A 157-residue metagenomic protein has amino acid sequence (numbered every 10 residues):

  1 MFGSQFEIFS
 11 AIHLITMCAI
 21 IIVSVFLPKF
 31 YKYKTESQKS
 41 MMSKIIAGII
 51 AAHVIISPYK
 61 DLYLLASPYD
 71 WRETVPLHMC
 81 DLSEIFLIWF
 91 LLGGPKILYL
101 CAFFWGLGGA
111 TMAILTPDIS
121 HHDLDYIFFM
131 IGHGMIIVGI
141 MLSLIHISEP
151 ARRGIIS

Functional and structural regions predicted by a protein language model:
M1-I21: Hydrophobic transmembrane alpha-helical segments in integral membrane proteins
F30-S43, L92-L98, S148: Membrane-interface helix-boundary motifs at transmembrane edges
M42-L91: A glycine-rich, hydrophobic loop/mini-helix early in the fold
A51-D61, W105-P117: Aromatic-anchored segments of alpha-helical transmembrane domains
Y63-W71, G93-K96, T116-I127: Membrane-interface helix caps and helix-loop-helix hairpins in membrane proteins
V75-M79, I127-M135: Membrane-interface loop-to-helix entry segments
Y99-G106, F129: Cytoplasmic-side transmembrane-helix entry/capping segments in multi-pass membrane proteins
I145-I156: Single conserved hydrophobic/aromatic residue that forms the stacking wall/gate of nucleotide- or nucleobase-binding
